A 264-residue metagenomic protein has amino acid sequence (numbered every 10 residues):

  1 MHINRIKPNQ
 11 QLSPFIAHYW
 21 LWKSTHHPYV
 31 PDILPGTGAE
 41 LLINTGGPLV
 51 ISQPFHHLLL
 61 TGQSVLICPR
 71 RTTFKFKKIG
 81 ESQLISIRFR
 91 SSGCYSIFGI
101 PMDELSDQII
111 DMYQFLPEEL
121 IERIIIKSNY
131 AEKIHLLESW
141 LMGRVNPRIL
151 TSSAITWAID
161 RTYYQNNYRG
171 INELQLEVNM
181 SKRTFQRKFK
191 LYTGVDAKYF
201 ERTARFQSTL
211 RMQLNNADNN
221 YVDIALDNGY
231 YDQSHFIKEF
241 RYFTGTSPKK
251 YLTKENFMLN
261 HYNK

Functional and structural regions predicted by a protein language model:
M1-N172, V178-K182, D196, L214 (+3 more regions): Alpha-helical bundle regulatory/interaction domains
N172, Q186-L191, V195-E201: Long, low-complexity intrinsically disordered regions
Y192-V195, E239-Y251: A secondary-structure capping/hinge motif
E201-R202, L252-T253: Short Lys/Arg-enriched helix C-cap and helix-to-coil transition segments that create basic nucleic-acid-contact patches
